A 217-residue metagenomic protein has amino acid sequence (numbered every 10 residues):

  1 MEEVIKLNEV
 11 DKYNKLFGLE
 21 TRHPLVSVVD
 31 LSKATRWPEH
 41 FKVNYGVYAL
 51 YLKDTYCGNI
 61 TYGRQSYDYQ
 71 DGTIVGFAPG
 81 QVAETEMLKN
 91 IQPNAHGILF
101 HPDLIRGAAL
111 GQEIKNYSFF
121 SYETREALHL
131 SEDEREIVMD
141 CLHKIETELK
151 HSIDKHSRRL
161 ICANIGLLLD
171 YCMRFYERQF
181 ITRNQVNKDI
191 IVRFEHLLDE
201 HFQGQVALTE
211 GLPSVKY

Functional and structural regions predicted by a protein language model:
M1-D68: Generic protein-terminus/edge-of-domain signal
E20, L88-I153: A hydrophobic/aromatic-rich effector-binding and dimerization subdomain of bacterial HTH-type transcriptional regulators
T55, P79-Q81, F100-P102: Residues immediately flanking
N59-T61, A83-N90: Short beta-strand His + acidic residue motifs that chelate non-heme Fe in jelly-roll/DSBH and cupin folds
V75, G80-E86, I105-R106: Histidine-centered metal-chelating micro-motifs
E136-E200: An amphipathic alpha-helical interaction segment
I191-Y217: DNA-binding recognition helix and immediately preceding turn/loop of helix-turn-helix/winged-helix domains
